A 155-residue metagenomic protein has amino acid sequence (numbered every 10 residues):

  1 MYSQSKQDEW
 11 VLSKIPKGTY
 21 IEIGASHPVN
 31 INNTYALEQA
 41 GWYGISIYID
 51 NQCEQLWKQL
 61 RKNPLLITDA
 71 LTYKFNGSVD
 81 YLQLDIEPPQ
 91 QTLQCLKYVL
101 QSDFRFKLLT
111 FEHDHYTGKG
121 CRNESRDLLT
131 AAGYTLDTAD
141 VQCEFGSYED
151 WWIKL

Functional and structural regions predicted by a protein language model:
Y2-Y73: SAM cofactor-binding core of SAM-dependent methyltransferases, primarily the Rossmann-like beta-alpha-beta module
T34-A36, W42-Y43, V79-L84, P88-L155: Conserved acidic-Pro-Pro-aromatic motif
Q55, F75, G146-Y148: Short secondary-structure boundary/hinge segments and terminal tails
Y73-K74, Q101: Structural motif
